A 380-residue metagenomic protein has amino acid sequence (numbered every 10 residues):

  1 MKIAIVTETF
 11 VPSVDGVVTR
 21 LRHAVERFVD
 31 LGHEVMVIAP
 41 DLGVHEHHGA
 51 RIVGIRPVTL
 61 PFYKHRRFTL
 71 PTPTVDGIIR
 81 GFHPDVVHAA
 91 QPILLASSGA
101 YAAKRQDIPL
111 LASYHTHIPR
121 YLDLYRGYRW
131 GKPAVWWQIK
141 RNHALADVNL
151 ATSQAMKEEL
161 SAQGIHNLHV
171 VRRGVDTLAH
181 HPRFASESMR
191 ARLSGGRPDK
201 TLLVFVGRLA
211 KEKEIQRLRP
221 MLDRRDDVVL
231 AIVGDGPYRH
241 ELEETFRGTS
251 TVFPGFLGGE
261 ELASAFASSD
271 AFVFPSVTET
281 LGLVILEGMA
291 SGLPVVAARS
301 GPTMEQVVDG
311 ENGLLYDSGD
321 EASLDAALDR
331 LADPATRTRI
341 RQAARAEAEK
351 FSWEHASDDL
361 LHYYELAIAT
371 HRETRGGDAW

Functional and structural regions predicted by a protein language model:
D41, A155, G174: Carbohydrate-associated surface elements
I79, H143, F256-L257, S264-S269: Short alpha-helical donor nucleotide-sugar binding micro-motif in glycosyltransferases
R192-K213, R219-R225: Conserved donor-binding/catalytic core segment of Leloir-type glycosyltransferases
H240-E261: Nucleotide-activated donor-binding/catalytic signature segment of Leloir-type glycosyltransferases, i.e., the conserved
V277: Aromatic "clamp/platform" in nucleotide-sugar-dependent glycosyltransferases that forms part of the donor/acceptor
P294-A298, V307: Short hydrophobic beta-strand element within catalytic cores of glycosyltransferases and related nucleotide-activated
D309-G310, L314-D320, D329-A335: Conserved acidic donor-binding segment of nucleotide-sugar-dependent glycosyltransferases
T336-K350: A short, well-ordered alpha-helix in the C-terminal region of glycosyltransferases
